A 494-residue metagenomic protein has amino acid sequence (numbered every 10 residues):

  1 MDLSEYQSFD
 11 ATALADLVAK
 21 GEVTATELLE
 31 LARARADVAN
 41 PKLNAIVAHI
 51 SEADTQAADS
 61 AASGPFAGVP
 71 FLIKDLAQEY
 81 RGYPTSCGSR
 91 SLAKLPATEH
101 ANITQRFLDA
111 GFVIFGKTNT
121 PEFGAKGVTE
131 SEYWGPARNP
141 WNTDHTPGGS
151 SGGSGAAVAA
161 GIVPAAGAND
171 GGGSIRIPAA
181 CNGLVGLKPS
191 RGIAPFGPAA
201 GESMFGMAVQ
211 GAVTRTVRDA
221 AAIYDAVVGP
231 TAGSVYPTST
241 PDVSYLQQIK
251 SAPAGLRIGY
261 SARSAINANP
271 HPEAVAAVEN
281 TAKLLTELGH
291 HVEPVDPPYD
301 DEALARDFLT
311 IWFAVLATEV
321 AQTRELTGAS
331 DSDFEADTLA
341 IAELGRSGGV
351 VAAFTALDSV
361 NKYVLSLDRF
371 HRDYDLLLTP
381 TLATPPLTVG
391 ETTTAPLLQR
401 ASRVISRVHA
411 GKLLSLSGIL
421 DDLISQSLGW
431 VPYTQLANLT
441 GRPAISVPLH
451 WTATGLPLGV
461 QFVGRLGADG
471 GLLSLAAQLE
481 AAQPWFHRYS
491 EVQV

Functional and structural regions predicted by a protein language model:
D2-G172, K283-L284, L288-G289, E293: Gly/Ser-rich catalytic/binding loops embedded in alpha/beta enzyme cores
L14-K20, L72, S91-L95, A208-R215 (+2 more regions): Short, well-ordered beta-strand elements within core beta-sheets of diverse protein domains
E22-L29, P272-P297, V320-A329, T355-Y374: Acyltransferase
F66-C87, Q247-S261, A314-D368, T381-D421 (+2 more regions): Short helix-loop capping/hinge segments that flank enzyme active sites or metal/cofactor-binding pockets
E99-T231, P443-H450, L456-G459: Short glycine/serine-rich loop segments
K188-T281, L288, Y299-E302, Q322 (+1 more regions): A short helix-breaking turn/cap at a secondary-structure junction
L416-A444: Alpha-helix-centered segments that form part of catalytic cores
